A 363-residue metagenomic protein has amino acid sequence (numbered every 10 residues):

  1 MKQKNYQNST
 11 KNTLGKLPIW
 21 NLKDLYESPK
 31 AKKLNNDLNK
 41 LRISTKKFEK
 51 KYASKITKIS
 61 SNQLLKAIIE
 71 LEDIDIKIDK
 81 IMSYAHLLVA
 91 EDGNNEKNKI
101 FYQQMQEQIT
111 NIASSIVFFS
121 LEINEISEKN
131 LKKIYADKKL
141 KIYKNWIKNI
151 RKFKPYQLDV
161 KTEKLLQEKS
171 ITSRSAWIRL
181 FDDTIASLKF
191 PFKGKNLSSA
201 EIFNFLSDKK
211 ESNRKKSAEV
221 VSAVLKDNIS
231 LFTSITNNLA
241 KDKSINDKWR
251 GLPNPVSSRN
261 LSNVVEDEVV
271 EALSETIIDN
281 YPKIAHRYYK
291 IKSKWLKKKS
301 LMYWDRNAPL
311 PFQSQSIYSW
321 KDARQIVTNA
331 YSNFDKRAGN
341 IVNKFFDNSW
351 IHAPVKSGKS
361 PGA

Functional and structural regions predicted by a protein language model:
M1-A330: A well-structured
Q313-A363: Auxiliary, metal-adjacent structural segments of Zn-dependent hydrolase domains
